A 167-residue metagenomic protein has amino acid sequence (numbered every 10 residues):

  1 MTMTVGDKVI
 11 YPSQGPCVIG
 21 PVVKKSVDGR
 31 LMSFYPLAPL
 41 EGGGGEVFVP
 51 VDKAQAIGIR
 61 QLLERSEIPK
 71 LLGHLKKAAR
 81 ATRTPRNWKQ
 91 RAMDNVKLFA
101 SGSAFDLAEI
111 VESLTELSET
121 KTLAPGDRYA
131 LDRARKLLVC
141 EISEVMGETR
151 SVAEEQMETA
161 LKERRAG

Functional and structural regions predicted by a protein language model:
M1-I59: A positional/architectural concept
A54-G167: Charge/polar-rich, low-complexity and marginally structured segments
